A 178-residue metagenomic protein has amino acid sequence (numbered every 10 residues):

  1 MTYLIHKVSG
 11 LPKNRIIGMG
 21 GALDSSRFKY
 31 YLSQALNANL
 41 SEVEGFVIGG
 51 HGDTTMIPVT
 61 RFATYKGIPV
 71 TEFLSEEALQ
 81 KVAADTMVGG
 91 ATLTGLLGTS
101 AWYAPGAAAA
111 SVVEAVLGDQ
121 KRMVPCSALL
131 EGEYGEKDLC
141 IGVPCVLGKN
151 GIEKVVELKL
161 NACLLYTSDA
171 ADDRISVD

Functional and structural regions predicted by a protein language model:
M1-Y30: Rossmann-like NAD(P)(H) cofactor-binding subdomain of soluble oxidoreductases
Y30-L139, V143-C145: Mobile gating loops/cap/lid regions near enzyme active sites that modulate substrate access
I141-N150, K154-L158: Short beta-strand elements
K154-S168: Short, flexible active-site recognition loops that position polar ligands and cofactors
Y166-D178: Single conserved hydrophobic/aromatic residue that forms the stacking wall/gate of nucleotide- or nucleobase-binding
